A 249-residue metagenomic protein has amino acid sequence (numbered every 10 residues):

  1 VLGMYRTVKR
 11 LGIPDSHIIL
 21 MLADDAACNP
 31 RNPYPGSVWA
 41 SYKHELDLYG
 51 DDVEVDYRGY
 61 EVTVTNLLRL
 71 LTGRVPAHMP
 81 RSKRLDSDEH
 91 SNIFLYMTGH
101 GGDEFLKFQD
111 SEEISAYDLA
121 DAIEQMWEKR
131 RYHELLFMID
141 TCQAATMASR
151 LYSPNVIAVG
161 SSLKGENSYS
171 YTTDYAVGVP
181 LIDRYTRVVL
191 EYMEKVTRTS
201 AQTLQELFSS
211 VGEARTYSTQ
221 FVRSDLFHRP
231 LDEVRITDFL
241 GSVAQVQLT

Functional and structural regions predicted by a protein language model:
V1-T249: Cysteine endopeptidase catalytic domains of the caspase/legumain-like
